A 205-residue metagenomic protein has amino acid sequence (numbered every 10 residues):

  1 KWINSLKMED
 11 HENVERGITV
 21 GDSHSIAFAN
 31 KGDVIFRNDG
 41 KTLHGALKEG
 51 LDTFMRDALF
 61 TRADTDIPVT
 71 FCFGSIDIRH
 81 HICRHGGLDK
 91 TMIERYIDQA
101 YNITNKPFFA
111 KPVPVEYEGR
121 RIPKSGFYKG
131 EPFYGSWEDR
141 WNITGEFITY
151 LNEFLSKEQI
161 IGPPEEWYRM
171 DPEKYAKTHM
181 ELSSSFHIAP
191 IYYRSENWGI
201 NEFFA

Functional and structural regions predicted by a protein language model:
K1-I18, R194-A205: Non-catalytic N-terminal targeting/anchoring module and adjacent flexible stem/linker that precedes the structured
D10-R95: Conserved SGNH/GDSL esterase-like catalytic core that processes O-acyl groups on lipids and polysaccharides
D57-M180, S184-A205: Alpha-helical cap/lid subdomain in secreted, periplasmic, or secretory-pathway luminal O-acyl-processing enzymes
